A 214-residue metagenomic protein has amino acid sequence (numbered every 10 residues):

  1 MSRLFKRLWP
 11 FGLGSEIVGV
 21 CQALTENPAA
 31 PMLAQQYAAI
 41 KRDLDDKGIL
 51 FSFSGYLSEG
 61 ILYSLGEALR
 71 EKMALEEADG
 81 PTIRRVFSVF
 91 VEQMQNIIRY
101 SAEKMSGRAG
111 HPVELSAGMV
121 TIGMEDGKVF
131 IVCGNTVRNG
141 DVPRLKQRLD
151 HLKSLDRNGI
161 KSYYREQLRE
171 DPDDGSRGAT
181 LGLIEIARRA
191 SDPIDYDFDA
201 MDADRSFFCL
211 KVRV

Functional and structural regions predicted by a protein language model:
S2-A34, A38-F51, G60-S64, Y100-V214: Conserved beta-strand-loop-beta-strand hairpin that lines the nucleotide-binding pocket of ATP/GTP-utilizing enzymes
F53-G55: An anionic oxygen-ligand recognition environment, strongly enriched in 2H phosphoesterase
L57-E67, E71: N-terminal ordered "arm"
E67-V91, R169-S176: Conserved short strand/loop->alpha-helix "switch" segment adjacent to the catalytic nucleotide/phosphoryl-transfer site
E76, G80, I97-M105: Amphipathic alpha-helical interaction segments
E92, N96: Conserved polar catalytic motif of the HATPase_c/GHKL fold
